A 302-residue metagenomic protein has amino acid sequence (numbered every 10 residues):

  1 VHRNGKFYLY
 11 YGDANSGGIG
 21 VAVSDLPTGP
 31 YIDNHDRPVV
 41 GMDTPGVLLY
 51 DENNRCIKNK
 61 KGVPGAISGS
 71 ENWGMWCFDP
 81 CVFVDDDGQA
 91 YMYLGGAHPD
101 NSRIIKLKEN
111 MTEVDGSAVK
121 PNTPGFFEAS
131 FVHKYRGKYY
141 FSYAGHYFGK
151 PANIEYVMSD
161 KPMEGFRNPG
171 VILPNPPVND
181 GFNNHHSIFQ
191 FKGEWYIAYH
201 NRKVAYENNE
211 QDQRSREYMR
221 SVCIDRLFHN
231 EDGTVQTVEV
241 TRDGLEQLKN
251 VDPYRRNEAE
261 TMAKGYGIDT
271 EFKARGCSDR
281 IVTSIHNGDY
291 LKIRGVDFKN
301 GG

Functional and structural regions predicted by a protein language model:
V1-G302: Carbohydrate-active catalytic/glycan-binding domains of CAZyme proteins, especially the secreted or lumenal ectodomains
